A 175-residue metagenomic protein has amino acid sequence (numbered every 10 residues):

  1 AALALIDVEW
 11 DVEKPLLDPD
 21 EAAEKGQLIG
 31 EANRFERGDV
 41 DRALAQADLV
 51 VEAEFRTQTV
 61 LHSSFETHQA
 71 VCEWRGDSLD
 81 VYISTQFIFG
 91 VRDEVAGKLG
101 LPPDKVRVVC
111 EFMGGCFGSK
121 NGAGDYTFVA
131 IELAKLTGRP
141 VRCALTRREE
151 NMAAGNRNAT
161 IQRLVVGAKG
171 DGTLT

Functional and structural regions predicted by a protein language model:
A1-T175: Structural alpha/beta core scaffold segments of enzyme domains
